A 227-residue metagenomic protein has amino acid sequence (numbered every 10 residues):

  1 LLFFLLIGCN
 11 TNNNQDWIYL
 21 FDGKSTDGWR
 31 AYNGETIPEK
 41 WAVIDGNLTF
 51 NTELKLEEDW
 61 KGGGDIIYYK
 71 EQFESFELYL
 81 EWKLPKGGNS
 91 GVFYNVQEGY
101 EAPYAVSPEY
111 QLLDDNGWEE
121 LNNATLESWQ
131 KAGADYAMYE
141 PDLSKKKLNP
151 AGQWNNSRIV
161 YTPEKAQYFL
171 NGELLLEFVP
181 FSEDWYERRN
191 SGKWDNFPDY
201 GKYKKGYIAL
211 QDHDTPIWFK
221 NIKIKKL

Functional and structural regions predicted by a protein language model:
L1-I7: Sec-dependent N-terminal signal peptides
C9-L227: Carbohydrate-interacting regions of secretory-pathway proteins
